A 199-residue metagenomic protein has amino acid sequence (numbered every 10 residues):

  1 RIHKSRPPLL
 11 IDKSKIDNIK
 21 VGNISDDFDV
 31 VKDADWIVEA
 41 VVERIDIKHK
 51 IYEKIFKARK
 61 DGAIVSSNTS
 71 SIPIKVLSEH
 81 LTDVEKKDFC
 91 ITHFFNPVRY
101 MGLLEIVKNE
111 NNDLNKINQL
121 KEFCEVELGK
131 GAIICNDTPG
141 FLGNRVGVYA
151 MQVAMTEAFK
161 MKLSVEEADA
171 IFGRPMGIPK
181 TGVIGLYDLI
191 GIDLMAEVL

Functional and structural regions predicted by a protein language model:
H3-V65, S71-V76, D83, L104: Rossmann-like NAD(P)-binding element
K4-P7, K57-K60, N118, E122-K130 (+2 more regions): Generic secondary-structure signature for well-ordered alpha-helical cores
I11-S14, D88, N115-K116, S164-E167: A short alpha-helix-loop-beta-strand transition element characteristic of N-terminal alpha/beta dinucleotide-binding
I16, L81, F172-M176: A general structural motif at alpha-helix termini
A63-R145, A170, K180: Rossmann-fold dinucleotide-binding core
V107, I134-L199: Substrate-binding/catalytic subdomain of NAD(P)-dependent oxidoreductase enzymes
